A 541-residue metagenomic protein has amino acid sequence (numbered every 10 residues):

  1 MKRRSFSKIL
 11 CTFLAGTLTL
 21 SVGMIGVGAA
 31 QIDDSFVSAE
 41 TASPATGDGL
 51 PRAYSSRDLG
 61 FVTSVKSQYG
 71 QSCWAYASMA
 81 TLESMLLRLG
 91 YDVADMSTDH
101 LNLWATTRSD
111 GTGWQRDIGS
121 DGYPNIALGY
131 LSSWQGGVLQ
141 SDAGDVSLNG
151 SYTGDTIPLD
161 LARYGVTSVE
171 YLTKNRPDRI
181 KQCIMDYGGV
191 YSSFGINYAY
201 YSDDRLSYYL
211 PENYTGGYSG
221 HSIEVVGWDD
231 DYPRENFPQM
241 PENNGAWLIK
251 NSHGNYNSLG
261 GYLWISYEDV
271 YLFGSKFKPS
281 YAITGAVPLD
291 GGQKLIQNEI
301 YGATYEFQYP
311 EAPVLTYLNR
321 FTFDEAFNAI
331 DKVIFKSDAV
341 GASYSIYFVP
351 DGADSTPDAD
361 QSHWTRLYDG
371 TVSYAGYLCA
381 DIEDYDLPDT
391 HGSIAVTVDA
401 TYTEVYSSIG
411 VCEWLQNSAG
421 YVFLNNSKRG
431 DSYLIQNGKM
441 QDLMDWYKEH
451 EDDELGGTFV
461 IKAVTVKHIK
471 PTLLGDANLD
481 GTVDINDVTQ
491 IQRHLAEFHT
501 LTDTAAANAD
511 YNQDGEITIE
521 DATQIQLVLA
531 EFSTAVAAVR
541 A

Functional and structural regions predicted by a protein language model:
K2-F13: Bacterial N-terminal signal peptides that target proteins for export
L14, L18-V22: Hydrophobic core
S21-A29, I469-A541: Cellulosome-associated attachment modules in secreted, modular CAZymes
I32, V37-E40, G47-G60, Y69 (+9 more regions): Predominantly the structural core of cysteine protease catalytic domains
C73, L131, S192, V225 (+9 more regions): Residue-level detector of buried hydrophobic side-chain packing in well-ordered secondary-structure elements
E83-D99: Phosphate-handling active-site elements
G341-N425: Aromatic- and Gly/Pro-enriched, solvent-exposed loop/edge beta-strand patches characteristic of beta-rich domains
T397-K470: Short, surface-exposed beta-strand/loop patches at domain edges that form aromatic-rich interfacial subsites
